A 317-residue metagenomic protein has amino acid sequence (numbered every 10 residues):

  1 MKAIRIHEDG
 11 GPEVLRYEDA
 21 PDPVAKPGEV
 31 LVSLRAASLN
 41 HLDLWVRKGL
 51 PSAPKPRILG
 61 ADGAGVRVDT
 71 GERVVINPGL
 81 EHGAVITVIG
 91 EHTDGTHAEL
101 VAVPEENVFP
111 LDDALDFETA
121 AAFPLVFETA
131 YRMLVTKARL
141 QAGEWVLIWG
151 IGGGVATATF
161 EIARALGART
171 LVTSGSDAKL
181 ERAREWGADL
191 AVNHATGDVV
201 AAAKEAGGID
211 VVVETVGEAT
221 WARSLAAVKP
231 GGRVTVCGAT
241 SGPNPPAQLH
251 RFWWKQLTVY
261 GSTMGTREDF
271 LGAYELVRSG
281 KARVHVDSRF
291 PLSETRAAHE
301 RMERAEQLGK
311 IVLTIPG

Functional and structural regions predicted by a protein language model:
M1, R267-G317: C-terminal hydrophobic helical "lid"/dimerization subdomain of Rossmann-like NAD(P)H-dependent oxidoreductases
P21-L39, R47-V88, D94-G95, A102 (+1 more regions): Glycine-rich beta-strand-centered segment in the early N-terminal region that forms part of a ligand/cofactor-binding
I76-G150: NAD(P)H dinucleotide-binding glycine-rich loop of Rossmann-like/cofactor-binding domains, especially the beta1-alpha1
I148, R164-R223: Adenosine-nucleotide cofactor-binding segment
I151, A239: NAD(P)H cofactor-binding loop motif with strongest signal on the N-terminal glycine-rich segment
G152, F160: N-terminal Rossmann NAD(P)H-binding glycine-rich loop of SDR-like oxidoreductase domains
V228-K229: Helix-to-beta-strand junctions that scaffold the AdoMet/dcAdoMet cofactor pocket in Class I SAM-dependent enzymes
G232-C237, P246-V286: Rossmann-fold dehydrogenase core element
